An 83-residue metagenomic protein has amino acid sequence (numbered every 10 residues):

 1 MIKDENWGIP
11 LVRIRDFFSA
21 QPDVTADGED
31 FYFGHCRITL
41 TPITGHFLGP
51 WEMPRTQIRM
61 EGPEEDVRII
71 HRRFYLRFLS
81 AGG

Functional and structural regions predicted by a protein language model:
M1-A26: Short Lys/Arg-enriched alpha/beta "domain-start" segment
N6-I9, P42-T44, G62-D66, F78: Beta-strand elements of well-folded, non-transmembrane domains
D16-D23, R72-G83: Short, intrinsically disordered, mixed-charge
D23-T25, F31, M53: Short solvent-exposed loop/turn micro-motifs enriched in small/polar/acidic residues
G28, H35, R55-Q57: Broad gene-expression machinery/nucleic-acid interaction feature
Y32-E52: A short, structured beta-strand/loop element
M53-S80: C-terminal structural segments of small proteins and small subunits
